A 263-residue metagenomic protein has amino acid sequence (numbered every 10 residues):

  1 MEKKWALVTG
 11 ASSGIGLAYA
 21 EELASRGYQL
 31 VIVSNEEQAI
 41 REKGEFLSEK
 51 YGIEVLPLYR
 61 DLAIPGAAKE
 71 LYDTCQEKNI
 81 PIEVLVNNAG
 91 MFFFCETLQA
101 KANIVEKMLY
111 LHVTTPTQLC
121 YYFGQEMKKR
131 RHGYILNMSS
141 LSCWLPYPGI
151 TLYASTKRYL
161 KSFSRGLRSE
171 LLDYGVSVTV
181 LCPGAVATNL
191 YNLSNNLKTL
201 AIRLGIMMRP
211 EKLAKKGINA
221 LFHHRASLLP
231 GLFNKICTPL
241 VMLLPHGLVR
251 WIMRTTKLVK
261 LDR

Functional and structural regions predicted by a protein language model:
W5, G10-S13: Conserved glycine-rich cofactor-binding loop
R26-E42: Conserved glycine-rich Rossmann-like NAD(P)H-binding loop of the short-chain dehydrogenase/reductase
N88-F93: Conserved NAD(P)H cofactor-binding loop of Rossmann-fold oxidoreductase domains
E96-T97, K101-L109: Substrate-binding pocket helix/loop in short-chain dehydrogenase/reductase
C120, T156: Active-site helix of classical SDR
S140: Residue(s) in the substrate-gating loop at a strand-loop-helix junction that position the organic substrate next
E170-L232: SDR active-site lid
